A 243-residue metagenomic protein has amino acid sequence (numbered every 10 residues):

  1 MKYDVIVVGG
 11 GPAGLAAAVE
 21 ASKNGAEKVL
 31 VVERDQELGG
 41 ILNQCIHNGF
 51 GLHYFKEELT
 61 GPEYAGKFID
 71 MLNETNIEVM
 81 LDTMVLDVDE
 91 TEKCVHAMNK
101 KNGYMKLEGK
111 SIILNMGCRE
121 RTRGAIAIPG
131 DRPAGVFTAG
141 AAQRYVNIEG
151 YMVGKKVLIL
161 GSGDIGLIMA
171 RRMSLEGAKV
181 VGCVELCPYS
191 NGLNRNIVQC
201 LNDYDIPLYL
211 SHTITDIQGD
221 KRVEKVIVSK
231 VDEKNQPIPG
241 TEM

Functional and structural regions predicted by a protein language model:
M1-M243: Residues forming the flavin
